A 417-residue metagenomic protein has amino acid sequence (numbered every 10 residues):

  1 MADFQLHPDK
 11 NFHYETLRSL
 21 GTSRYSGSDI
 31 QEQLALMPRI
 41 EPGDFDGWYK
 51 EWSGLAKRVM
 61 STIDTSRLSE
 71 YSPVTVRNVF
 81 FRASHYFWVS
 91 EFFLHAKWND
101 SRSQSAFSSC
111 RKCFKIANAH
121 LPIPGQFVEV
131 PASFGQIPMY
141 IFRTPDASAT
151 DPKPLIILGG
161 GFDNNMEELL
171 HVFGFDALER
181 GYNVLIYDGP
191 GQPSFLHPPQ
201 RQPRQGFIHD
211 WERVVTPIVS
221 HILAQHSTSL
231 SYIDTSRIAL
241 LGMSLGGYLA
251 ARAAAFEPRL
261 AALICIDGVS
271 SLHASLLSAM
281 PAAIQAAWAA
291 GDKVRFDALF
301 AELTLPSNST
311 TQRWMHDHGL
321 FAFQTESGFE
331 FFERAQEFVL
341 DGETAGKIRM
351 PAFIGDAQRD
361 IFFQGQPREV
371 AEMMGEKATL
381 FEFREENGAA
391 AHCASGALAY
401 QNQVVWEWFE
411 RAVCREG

Functional and structural regions predicted by a protein language model:
W52, A56-I63, S103-D151: N-terminal cap/lid segment of alpha/beta-hydrolase-fold proteins
W88, L223-A283: Primarily recognizes the serine-hydrolase "nucleophile elbow" in alpha/beta-hydrolase and SGNH/GDSL folds
S148-R237, E386-G388: Cap/lid segment of the alpha/beta-hydrolase catalytic domain
A255-E333, D356: Hydrolase active-site cap/lid region
I348-R349, I354-D356: Short beta-strand/loop motif that positions the catalytic acidic residue of the alpha/beta-hydrolase fold
I361-P367: Conserved alpha/beta-hydrolase "acid-adjacent" motif
A371-A391: Catalytic histidine neighborhood in serine/cysteine hydrolases with alpha/beta-hydrolase-type architecture
R384-G417: Catalytic active-site module of serine/aspartate enzymes centered on a nucleophile-bearing elbow/loop
